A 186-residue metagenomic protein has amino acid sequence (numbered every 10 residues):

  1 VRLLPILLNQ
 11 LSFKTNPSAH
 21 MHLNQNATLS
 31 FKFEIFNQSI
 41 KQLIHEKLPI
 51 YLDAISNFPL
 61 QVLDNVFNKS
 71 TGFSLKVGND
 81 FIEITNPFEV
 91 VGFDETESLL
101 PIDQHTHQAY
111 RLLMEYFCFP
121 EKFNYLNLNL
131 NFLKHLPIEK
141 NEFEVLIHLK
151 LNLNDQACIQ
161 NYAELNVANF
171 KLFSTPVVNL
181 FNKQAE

Functional and structural regions predicted by a protein language model:
V1-E186: Intrinsically disordered, low-complexity, polar/charged repeat-rich segments
